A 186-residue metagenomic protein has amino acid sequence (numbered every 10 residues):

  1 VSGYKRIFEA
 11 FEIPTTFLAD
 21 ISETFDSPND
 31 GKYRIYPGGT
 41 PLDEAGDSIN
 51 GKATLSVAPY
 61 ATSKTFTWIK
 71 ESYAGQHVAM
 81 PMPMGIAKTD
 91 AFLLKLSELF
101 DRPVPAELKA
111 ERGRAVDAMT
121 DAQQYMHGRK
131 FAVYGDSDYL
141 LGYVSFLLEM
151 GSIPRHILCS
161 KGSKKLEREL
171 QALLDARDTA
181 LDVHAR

Functional and structural regions predicted by a protein language model:
V1-R186: An N-terminal assembly and electron-transfer interface module characteristic of large anaerobic redox and radical
